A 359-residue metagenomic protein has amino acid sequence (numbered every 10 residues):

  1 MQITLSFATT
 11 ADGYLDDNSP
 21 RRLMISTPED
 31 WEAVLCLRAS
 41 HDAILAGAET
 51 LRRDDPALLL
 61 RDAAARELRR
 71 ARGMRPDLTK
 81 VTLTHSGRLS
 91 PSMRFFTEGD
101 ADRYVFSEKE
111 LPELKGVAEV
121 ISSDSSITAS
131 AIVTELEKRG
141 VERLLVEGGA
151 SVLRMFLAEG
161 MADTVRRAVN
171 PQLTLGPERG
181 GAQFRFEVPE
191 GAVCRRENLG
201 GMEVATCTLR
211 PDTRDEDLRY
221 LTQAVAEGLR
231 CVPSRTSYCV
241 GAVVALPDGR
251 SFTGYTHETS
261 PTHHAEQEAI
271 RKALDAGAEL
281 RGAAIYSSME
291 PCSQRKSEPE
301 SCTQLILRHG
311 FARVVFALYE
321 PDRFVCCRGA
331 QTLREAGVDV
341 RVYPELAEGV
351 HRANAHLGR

Functional and structural regions predicted by a protein language model:
M1-C231, R235, A273, G277: Enzymes that bind and transform nitrogen-containing heteroaromatic metabolites
T10, A245-L246: Short, acidic, Ser/Thr-enriched surface-loop or helix-capping motifs
S19, L209-R219, A330, R334-E335 (+3 more regions): Secretory/periplasmic and organellar redox-cofactor proteins
D30-E32, L37, A43, T50-R52 (+8 more regions): Zn2+-dependent cytidine deaminase-like catalytic core
V146, V243-A245: Short beta-strand segments at enzyme active-site cores
C239-V240: Acidic, glycine-enriched active-site microenvironments
